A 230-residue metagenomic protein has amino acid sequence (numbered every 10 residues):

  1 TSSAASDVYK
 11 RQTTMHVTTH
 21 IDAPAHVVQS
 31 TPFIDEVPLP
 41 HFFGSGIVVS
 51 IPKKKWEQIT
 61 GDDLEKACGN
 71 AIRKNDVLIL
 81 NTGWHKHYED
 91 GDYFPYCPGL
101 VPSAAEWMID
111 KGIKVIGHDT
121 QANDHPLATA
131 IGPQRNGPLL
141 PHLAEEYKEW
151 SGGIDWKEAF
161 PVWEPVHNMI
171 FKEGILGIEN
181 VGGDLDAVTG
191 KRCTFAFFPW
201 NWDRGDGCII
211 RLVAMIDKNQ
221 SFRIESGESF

Functional and structural regions predicted by a protein language model:
T1-A5, Y9: Single conserved hydrophobic/aromatic residue that forms the stacking wall/gate of nucleotide- or nucleobase-binding
K10-Q12, I109-D110: Short hydrophobic "helix-edge" motifs at membrane interfaces and signal-peptide entry regions
R11-V28, I116-N123: Histidine-centered catalytic micro-motifs
D22, Y88-E89, P126, R204-D206 (+1 more regions): Short helix/loop capping segments that flank catalytic or ligand/cofactor-binding pockets
A23-S45: Metal-associated gating/positioning segment near the N- to mid-region
P40-P52, F230: Short, conserved aromatic-histidine micro-motifs
V48-D186: Conserved, well-structured core segments that form or line functional sites
I178-F230: Long, charged alpha-helical interface segments
